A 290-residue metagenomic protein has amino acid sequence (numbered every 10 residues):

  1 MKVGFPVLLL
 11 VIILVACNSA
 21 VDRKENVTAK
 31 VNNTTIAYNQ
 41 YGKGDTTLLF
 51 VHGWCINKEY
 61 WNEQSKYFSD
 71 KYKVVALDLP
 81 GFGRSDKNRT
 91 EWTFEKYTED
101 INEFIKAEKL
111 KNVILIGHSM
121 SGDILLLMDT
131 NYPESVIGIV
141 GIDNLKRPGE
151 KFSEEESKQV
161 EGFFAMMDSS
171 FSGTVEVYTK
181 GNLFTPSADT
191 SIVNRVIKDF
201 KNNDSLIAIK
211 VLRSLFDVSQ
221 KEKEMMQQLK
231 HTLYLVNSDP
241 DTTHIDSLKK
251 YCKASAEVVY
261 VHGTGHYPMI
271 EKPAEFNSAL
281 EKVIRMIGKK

Functional and structural regions predicted by a protein language model:
K2-L48, K71-Y72, K111, K198 (+2 more regions): Alpha/beta-hydrolase fold catalytic core
T34, A76-I116, M120, S278: Active-site loop/oxyanion-hole signature of alpha/beta-hydrolase fold enzymes
T34, Q40-D86: Conserved HGGG/HGGXW glycine-rich cap/lid loop of the alpha/beta-hydrolase fold
S121, L125-D129, I245: Short helix immediately C-terminal to the catalytic nucleophile in hydrolase catalytic domains
L127-T130, I137-S170: Flexible "cap/lid" loop of the alpha/beta hydrolase fold
R147, G162-M166, E176-A188, K198-D199 (+1 more regions): Helix-loop "lid/cap" segments that line or gate small-molecule binding pockets
T190, N202-Y260: Conserved serine/cysteine hydrolase catalytic core
T264-N277: Catalytic histidine-centered segment of alpha/beta-hydrolase-like enzymes
